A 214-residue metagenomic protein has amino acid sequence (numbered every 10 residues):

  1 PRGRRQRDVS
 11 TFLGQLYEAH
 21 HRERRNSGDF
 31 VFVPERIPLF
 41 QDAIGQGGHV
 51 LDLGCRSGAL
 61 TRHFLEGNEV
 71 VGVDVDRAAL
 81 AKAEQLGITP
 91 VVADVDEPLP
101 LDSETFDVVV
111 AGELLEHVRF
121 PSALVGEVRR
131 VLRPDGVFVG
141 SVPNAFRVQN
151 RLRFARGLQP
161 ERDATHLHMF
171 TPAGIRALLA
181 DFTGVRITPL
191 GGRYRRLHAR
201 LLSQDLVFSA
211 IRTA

Functional and structural regions predicted by a protein language model:
P1-D102, V108-V110, S122-V125, A164 (+5 more regions): Conserved N-terminal segment of class I S-adenosyl-L-methionine
D94, V142-N144: Nucleotide-sugar donor-binding loop of glycosyltransferases
G112-H117: Short catalytic micro-motifs in class I SAM-dependent methyltransferases
R119-A123, N150: Short N-terminal helix/helix-N-cap motif within the alpha/beta-hydrolase-1
S122-P134: A short glycine-rich, Lys/Arg-flanked "PGG" loop and its adjoining helix->strand segment in the class I
D135-V142: Conserved beta-strand signature within the Rossmann-like core of class I S-adenosyl-L-methionine
S141, I187-T188: Short, hydrophobic secondary-structure boundary micro-motifs
F146-H166: Short, glycine-/aromatic-enriched active-site segment of Class I SAM-dependent methyltransferases
